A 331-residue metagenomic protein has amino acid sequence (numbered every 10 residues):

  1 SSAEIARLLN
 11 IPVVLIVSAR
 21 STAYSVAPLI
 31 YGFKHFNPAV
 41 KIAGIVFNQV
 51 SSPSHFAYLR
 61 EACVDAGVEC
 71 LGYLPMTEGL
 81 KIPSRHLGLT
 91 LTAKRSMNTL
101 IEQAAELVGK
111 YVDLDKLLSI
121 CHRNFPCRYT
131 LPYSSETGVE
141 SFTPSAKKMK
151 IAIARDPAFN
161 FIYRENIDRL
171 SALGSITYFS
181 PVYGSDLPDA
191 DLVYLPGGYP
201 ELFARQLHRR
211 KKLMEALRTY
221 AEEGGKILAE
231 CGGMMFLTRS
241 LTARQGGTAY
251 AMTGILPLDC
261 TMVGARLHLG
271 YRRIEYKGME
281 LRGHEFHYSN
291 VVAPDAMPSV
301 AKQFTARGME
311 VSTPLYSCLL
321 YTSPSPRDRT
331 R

Functional and structural regions predicted by a protein language model:
S2-S18: Inter-motif core of Ras-like GTPase G domains
I11, V68, E223-G225: A short helix->loop->beta-strand "cap" motif at the edges of active sites that frequently abuts
Y24-S134: Internal gly/pro-rich beta-alpha loop/helix module that stabilizes soluble enzyme cofactors or their anionic handles
K148-K150, M252: Residues that mark the start of a beta-strand
K150-A154, A158-L202: Phosphate-binding active sites in nucleotide-utilizing proteins
P200-E275: Cysteine-nucleophile active-site neighborhood
A265-F304: C-terminal hydrophobic structural anchor segments that stabilize assembly/packing rather than catalytic chemistry
Y321-T330: Conserved small/polar residues in nucleotide/adenosyl-binding loops
